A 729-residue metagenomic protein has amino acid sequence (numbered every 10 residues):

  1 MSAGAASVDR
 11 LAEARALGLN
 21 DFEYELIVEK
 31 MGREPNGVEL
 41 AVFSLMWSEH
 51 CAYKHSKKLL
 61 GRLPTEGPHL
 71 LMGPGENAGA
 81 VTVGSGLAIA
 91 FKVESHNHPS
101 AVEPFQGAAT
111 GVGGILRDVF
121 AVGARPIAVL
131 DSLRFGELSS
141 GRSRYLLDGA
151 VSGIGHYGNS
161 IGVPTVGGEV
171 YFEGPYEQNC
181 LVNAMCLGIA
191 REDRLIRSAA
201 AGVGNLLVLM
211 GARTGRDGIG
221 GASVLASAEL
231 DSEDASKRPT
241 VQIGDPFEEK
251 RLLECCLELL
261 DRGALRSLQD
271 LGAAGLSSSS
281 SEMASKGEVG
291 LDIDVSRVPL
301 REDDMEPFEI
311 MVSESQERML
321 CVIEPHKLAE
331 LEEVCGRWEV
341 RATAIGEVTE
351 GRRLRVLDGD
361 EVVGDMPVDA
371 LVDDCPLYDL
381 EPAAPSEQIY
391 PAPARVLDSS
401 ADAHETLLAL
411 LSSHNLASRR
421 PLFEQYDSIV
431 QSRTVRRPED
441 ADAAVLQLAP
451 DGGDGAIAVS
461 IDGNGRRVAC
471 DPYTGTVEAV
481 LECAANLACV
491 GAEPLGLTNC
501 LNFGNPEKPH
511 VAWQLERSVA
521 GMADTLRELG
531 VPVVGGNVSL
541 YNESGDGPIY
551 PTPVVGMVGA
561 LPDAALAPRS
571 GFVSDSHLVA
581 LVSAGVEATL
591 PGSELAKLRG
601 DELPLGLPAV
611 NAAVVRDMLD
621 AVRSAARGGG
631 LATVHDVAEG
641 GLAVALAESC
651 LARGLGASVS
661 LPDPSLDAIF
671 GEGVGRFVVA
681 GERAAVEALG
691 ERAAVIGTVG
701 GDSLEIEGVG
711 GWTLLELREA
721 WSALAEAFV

Functional and structural regions predicted by a protein language model:
A5-L17, D21-E23, E34-L40, Q178-C180 (+8 more regions): Glycine-/charge-enriched secondary-structure boundary and capping motifs
A6-T82: N-terminal amphipathic, basic-rich helices that act as targeting or association modules
W47, C51, L60-T110, G114-F120 (+6 more regions): Non-catalytic terminal/interface segments that mediate subunit docking, oligomerization, and allosteric communication
E49-A52, T165, L187, V678-G681 (+1 more regions): Short, hydrophobic beta-strand segments that form beta-sheet elements in well-ordered domains
E76-V340, V348-R353, L357, V372 (+6 more regions): Mobile "lid/hinge" segments at catalytic clefts and subdomain interfaces of large enzymes
